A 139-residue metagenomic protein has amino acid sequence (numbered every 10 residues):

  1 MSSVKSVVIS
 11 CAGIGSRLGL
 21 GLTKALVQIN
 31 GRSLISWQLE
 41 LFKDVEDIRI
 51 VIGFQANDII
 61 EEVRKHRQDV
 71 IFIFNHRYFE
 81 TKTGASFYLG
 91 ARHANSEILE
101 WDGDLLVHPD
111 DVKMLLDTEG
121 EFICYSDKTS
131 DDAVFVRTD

Functional and structural regions predicted by a protein language model:
M1-L20: N-terminal nucleotide-binding beta1-loop-alpha1 segment
S6, E46-R49, D69, E97: Residues at the starts of beta-strands that form the adenosine-phosphate
C11, I52, D102, Y125-S126: Short beta-strand/turn micro-motifs composed of small residues that flank or help shape donor/cofactor-binding pockets
I29, E46-D47, F54-D69, M114: Nucleotide and nucleotide-moiety/phosphate-recognizing core
R32-I50, L89: A short, N-terminal amphipathic alpha-helix
E61, K65-E97: Short phosphate-binding loop-to-helix
S96-L106: Short beta-strand-to-loop acidic/aromatic patch adjacent to the donor-nucleotide binding site
H108-D139: Conserved core of the sugar-phosphate nucleotidyltransferase
